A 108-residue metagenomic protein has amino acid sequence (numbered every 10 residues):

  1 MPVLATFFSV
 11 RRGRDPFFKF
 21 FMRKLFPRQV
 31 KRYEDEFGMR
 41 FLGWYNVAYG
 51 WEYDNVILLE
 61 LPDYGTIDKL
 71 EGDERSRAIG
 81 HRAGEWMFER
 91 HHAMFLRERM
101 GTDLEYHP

Functional and structural regions predicted by a protein language model:
M1-G72, R77, M87-P108: Short S/T/G/P-rich N-terminal loop/turn motif that feeds into the first structured element of a domain
A83-G84: C-terminal structural segments of small proteins and small subunits
